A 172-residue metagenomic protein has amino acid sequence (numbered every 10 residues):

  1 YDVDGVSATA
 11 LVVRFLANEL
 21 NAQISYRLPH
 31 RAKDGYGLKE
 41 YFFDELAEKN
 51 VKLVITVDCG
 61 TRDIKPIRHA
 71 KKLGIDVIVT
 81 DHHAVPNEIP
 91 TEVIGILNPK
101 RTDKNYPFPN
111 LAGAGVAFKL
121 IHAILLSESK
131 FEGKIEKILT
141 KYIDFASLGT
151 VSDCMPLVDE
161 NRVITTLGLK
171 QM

Functional and structural regions predicted by a protein language model:
Y1-M172: Replace "Mg2+/Mn2+-dependent" with "divalent metal-dependent
